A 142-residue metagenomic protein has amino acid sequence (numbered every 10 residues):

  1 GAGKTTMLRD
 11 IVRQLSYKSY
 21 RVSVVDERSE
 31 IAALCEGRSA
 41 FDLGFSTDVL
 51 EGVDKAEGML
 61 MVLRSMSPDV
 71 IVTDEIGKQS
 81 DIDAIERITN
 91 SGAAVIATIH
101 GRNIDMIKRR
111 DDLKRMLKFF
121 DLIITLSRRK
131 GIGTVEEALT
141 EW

Functional and structural regions predicted by a protein language model:
G1-L15: Glycine-rich phosphate-binding P-loop
S16-V62: P-loop NTPase switch/communication element
Y20-R21, G44-T47, S67-V70, S91-A97: Loop/turn-to-beta-strand initiation segments
V24-V25, V70-D74, A94-H100, T125: Structural recognition of the conserved hydrophobic beta-strand(s) that form the central parallel beta-sheet of P-loop
L34, I104-M116: Glycine-rich, charge-decorated loop segments at or immediately adjacent to ligand/cofactor-binding or catalytic sites
V62-V72, I76: Proline-aspartate-enriched helix->loop->beta-strand connector
D83-R87: A short acidic, amphipathic alpha-helical/loop segment
K118, L122-W142: Conserved P-loop NTPase
